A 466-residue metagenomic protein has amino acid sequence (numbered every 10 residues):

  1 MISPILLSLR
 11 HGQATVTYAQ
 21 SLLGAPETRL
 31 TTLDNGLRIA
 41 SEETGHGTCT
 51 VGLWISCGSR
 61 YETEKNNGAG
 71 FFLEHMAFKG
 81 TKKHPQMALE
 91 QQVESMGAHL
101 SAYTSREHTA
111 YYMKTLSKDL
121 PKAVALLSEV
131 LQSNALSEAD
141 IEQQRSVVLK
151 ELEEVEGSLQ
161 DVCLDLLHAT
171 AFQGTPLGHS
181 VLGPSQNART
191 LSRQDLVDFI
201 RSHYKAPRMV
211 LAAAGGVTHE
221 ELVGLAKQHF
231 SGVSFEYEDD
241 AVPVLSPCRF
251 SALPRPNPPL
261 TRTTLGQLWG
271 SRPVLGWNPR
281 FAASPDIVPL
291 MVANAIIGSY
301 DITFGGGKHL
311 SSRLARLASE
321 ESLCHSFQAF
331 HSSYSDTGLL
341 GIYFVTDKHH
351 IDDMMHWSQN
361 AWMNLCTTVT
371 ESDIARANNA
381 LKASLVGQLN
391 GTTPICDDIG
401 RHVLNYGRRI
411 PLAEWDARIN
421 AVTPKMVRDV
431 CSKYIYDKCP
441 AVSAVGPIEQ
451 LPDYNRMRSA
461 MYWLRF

Functional and structural regions predicted by a protein language model:
M1-E62, K82-D119, V155-P207, E220 (+6 more regions): Non-catalytic beta-strand/loop surface segments
G68-T81: Active-site SXXK
L73, A123, L127, L131 (+3 more regions): Short alpha-helical scaffolding segments that buttress acidic/His motifs in well-ordered protein cores
K79-K83, Q132-A139: Short, polar/flexible loop-turn hinges at active-site or ligand-entry regions and domain interfaces
Q91-E94, H108, N134-E153, T218 (+3 more regions): Acidic/histidine-enriched alpha-helical segments
A125-V130, L225-F230, M355-A361: Short amphipathic alpha-helices in soluble, non-transmembrane regions that often serve as interface/regulatory elements
I399-E414: C-terminal, helix-dominated tail/subdomain
